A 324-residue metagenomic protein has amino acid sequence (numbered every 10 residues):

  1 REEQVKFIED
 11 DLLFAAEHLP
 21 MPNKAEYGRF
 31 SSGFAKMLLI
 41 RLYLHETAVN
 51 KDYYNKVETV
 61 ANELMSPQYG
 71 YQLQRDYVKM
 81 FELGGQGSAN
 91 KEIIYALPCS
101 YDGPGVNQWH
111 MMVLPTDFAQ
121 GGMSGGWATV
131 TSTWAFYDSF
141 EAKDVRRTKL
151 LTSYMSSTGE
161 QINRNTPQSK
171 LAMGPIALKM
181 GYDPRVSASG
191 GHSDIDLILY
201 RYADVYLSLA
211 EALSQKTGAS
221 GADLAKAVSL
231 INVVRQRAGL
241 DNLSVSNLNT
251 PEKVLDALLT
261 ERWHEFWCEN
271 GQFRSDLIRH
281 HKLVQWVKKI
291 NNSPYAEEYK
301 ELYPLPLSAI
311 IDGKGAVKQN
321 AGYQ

Functional and structural regions predicted by a protein language model:
Q4-P20, Y27-M65, Y95, D144 (+4 more regions): Extended, hydrophobic/aromatic-rich amphipathic alpha-helical segments that build helical scaffolds
N23-A35, V78, S246-T250: A glycine-rich, coil/turn loop motif that links secondary-structure elements
T47-A48, S66-Q74, A238-S244, H264-E269 (+1 more regions): Secretory-pathway/luminal and periplasmic proteins that interact with or process carbohydrate-rich
T59, E63-Q215, H280-Q324: Elongated scaffold/linker segments in the mid-to-C-terminal portions of large proteins
D76-S88, V245-D256, E261: TPR/TPR-like alpha-solenoid helical repeat scaffolds
Q108, N242, L248-P251, G271: Surface-exposed loop/interface segments of Gram-negative outer-membrane beta-barrel transport/assembly proteins
K253, A257-H264, N292-E297, G322: C-terminal helix-and-tail extensions that cap enzymatic domains
E261-H264, R274-L277, H281-V284: Active-site-adjacent helix/loop patches that line small-molecule binding or acyl-intermediate pockets
